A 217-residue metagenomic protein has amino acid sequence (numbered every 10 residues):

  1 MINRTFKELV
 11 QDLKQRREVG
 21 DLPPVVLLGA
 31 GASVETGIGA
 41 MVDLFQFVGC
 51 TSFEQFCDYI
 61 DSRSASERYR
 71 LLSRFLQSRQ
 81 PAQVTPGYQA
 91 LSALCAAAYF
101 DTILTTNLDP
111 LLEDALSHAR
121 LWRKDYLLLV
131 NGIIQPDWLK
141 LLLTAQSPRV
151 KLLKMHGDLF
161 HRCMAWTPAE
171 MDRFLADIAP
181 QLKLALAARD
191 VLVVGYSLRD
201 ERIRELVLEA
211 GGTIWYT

Functional and structural regions predicted by a protein language model:
M1-D190, L198-T217: Conserved catalytic-core helix/loop/strand module for nucleotide-ribose chemistry
G195: Active-site loops and adjacent core secondary-structure elements that bind or stabilize anionic groups
